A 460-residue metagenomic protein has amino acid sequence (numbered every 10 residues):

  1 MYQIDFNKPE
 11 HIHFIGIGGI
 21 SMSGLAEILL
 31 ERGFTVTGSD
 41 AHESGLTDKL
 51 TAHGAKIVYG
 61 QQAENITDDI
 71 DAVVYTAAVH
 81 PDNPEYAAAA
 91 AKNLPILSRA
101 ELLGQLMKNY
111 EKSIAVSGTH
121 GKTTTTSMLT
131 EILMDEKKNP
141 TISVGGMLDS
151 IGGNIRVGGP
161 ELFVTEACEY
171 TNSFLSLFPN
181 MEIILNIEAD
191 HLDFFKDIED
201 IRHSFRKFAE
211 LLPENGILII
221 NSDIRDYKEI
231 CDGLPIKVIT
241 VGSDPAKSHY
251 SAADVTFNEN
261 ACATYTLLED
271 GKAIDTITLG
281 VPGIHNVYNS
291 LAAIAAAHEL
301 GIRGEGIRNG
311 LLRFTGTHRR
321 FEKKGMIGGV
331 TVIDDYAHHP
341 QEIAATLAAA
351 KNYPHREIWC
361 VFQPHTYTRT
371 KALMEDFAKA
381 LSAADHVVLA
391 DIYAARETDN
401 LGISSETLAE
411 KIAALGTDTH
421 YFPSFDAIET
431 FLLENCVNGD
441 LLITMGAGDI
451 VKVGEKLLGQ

Functional and structural regions predicted by a protein language model:
M1-S98, L102, I217, S251-D254 (+1 more regions): N-terminal leader/targeting and accessory segments in enzymes
Y2-H13, S21, L25-R32, Y110 (+3 more regions): Nucleotide phosphate-binding/pyrophosphate-handling subdomain across enzymes that bind or process nucleotide phosphates
D5, I28-E31, T51, E64-I66 (+5 more regions): Phosphate-binding loop of NTP-binding sites
I12-F14, V73, I114, P140 (+3 more regions): Conserved hydrophobic helix-helix packing surfaces used for dimerization/oligomerization
F34-A41, L218-S222, C360-Q363, A384-A394: Short internal beta-strands
S39-D40, V58-Q61, L97-G104, S143-G146 (+4 more regions): Beta-strand->loop->alpha-helix junctions that form or flank phosphate-binding loops in nucleotide-handling enzymes
D68-A72, E161, N438-D440: Short acidic/histidine-rich motifs immediately flanking catalytic phosphotransfer sites in two-component signaling
A378-N438: C-terminal helical cap/extension that packs against the catalytic core of soluble nucleotide-cofactor enzymes
